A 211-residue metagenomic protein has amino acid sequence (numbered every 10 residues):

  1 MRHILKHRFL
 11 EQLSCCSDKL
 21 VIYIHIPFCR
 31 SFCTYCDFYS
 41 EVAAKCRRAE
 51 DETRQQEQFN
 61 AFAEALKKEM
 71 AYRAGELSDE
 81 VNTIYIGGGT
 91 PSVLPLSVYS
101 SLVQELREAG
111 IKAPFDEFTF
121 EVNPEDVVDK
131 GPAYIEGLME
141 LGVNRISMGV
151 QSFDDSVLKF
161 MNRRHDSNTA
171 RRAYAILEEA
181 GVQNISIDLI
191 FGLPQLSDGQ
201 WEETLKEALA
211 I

Functional and structural regions predicted by a protein language model:
M1-Y23, L77-D79: N-terminal [4Fe-4S]-dependent radical SAM core
R2-L5, F32, R47-T53: N-terminal targeting peptides
S14-C16, P27, K112: Short, flexible hinge/linker loops that cap or flank conserved catalytic cores
K19-V21, C33, E117: Structural motif
Y23-H25, G87-G88: Residues at the beta-strand->loop junction immediately N-terminal to the Walker
H25-S40: Local cysteine-cluster metal-coordination motifs and their immediate loop/turn environment, predominantly Fe-S cluster
S40-E76, V81-I211: Conserved non-cysteine loop/helix-boundary elements of the Radical SAM core domain that shape
